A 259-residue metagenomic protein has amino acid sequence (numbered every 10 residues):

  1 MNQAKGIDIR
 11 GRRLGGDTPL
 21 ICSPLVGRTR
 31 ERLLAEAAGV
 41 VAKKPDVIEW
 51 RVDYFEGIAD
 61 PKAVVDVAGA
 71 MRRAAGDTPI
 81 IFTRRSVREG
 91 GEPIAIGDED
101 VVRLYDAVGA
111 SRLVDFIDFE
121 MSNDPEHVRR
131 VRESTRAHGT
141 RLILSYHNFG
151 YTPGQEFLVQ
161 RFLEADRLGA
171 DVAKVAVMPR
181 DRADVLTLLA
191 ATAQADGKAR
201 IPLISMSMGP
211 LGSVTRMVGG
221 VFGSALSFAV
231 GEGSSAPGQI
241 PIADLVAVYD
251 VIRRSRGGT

Functional and structural regions predicted by a protein language model:
N2-G6, G15-A137, R141, H147-Y151: Active-site beta->alpha loop and helix N-cap motifs at the rims of alpha/beta catalytic domains
D8-R10: Glycine-/acidic-rich phosphate or pyrophosphate-binding loops and their flanking alpha/beta elements
D106, F116, M121-T259: Catalytic alpha/beta core domains of metabolic enzymes, predominantly
